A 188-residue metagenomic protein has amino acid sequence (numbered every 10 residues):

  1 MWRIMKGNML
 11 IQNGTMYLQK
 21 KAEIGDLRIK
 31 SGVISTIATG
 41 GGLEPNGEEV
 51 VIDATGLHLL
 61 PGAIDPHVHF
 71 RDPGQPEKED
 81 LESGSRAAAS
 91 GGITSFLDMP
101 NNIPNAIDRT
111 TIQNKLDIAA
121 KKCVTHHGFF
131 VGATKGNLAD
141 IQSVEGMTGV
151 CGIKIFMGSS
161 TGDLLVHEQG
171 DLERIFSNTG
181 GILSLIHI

Functional and structural regions predicted by a protein language model:
M1-N46: N-terminal metal-binding scaffold of metallo-dependent hydrolase/deaminase domains
G14, G32, G56, H67 (+4 more regions): Divalent metal-coordination and catalytic microenvironments
G42-L59: Active-site metal-binding motif and surrounding structural segment of the metallo-beta-lactamase
A54-K122: Metal-associated gating/positioning segment near the N- to mid-region
S83-A106, A120-K135, T148-D163, G180-S184: Divalent metal-dependent hydrolysis catalytic cores, especially in the metallo-beta-lactamase
A106-I112, G162-L172: Active-site-adjacent beta->alpha loops and helix N-cap segments on the catalytic face of soluble alpha/beta enzymes
D108-I112, N137-G146: Distinct, well-ordered alpha-helical segments
I186-I188: Conserved small/polar residues in nucleotide/adenosyl-binding loops
